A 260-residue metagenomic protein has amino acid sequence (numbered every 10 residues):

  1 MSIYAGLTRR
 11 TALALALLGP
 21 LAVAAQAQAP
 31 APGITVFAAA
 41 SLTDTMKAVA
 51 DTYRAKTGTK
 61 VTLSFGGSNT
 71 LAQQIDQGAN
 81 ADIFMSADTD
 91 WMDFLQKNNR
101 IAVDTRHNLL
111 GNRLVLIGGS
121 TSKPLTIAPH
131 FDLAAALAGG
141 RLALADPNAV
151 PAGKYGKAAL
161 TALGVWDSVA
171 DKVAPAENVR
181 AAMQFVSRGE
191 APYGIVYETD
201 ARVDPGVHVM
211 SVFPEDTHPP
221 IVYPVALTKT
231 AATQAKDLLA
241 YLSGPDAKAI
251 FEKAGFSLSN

Functional and structural regions predicted by a protein language model:
M1-G6: N-terminal secretory signal peptides that target proteins for export/translocation
L7-L13, L17: N-terminal export leaders
R10-T11, A27-A29: Positively charged, low-complexity intrinsically disordered regions
L17-L18, D90: Short, linear, compositionally biased motifs with a strong N-terminal bias
L18-Q26: C-terminal segment of classical bacterial N-terminal signal peptides
Q28-A79, S86-T89, D93-A102, H107-N260: Exported/periplasmic ABC-transporter solute-binding proteins
